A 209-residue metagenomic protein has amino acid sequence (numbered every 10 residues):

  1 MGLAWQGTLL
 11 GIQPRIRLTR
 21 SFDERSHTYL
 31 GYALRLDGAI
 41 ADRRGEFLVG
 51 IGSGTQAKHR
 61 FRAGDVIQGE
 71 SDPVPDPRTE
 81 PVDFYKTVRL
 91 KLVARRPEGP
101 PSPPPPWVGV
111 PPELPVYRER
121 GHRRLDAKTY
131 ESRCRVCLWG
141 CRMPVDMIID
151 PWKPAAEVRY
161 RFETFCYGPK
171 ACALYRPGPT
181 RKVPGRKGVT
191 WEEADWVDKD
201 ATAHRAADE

Functional and structural regions predicted by a protein language model:
M1-G31, C134-C137: Structural detector for short beta-strands of small beta-barrel domains
M1-T8, A63, I67-Q68, K128-E131: Short coil-to-beta-strand transition motifs
Q6-L10, A33, Q68-E70, F84: Conserved beta-strand residues within beta-sheet cores
T8, I12-R15, A39, V74 (+2 more regions): Residue-level recognition of beta-strand microenvironments
L18-V49, I149-K153, E157, R161-C166: OB-fold (S1/OB) nucleic-acid-binding surfaces
G52-E70: Short nucleic-acid-contacting surface segments enriched for D/E, G, S/T with interspersed K/R
D72-V110: OB-fold/S1-family single-stranded nucleic acid-binding modules
S102-E209: Nucleic-acid-binding small beta-barrel platforms of the OB/S1 family and closely associated recruitment extensions
